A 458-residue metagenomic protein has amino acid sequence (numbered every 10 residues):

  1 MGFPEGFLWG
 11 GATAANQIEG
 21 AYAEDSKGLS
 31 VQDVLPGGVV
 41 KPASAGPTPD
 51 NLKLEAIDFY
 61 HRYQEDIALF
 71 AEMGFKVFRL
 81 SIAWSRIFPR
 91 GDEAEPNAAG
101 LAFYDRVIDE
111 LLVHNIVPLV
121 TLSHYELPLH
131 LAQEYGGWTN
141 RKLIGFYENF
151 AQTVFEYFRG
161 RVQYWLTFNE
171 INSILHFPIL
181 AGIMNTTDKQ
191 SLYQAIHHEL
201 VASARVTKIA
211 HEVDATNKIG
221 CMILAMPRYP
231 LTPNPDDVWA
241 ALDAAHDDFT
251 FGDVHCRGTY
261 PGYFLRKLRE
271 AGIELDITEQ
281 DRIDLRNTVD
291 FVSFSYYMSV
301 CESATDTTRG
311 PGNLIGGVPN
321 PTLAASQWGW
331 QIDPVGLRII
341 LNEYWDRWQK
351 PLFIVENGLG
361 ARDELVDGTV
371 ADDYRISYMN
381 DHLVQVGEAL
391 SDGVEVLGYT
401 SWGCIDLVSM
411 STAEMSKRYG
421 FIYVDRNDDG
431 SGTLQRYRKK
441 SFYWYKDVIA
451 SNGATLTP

Functional and structural regions predicted by a protein language model:
M1-P47, R90-D92, L101-P458: Active-site region of glycoside hydrolase catalytic domains
T48-R62, T139-K142: Active-site mouth loops of central-metabolism enzymes
D58, R62-A83, N287-V292: Catalytic domains of carbohydrate-active enzymes, especially glycoside hydrolases
M73-G100, V120: Aromatic-lined carbohydrate-binding/catalytic grooves of carbohydrate-active enzymes
